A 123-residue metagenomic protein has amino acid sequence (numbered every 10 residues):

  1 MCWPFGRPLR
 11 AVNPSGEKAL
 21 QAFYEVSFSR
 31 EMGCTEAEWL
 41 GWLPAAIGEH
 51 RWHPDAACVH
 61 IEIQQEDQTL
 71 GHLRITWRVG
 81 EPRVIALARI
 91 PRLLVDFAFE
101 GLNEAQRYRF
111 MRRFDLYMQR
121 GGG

Functional and structural regions predicted by a protein language model:
C2-H50: Terminal, regulation- and interaction-focused segments at domain boundaries
R7-L9, G16, E66-Q68, R83-A86: Terminal leader/tail segments of proteins
V26, A57, G71-L73, P91-V95: A generic structural signal for short beta-strands and their flanking turns/coil linkers
E36, L40-R83: Ser/Thr-rich, low-complexity intrinsically disordered terminal regions
E36-G41, N103-R109: Short, conserved charged micro-motifs
I47-G48, D115-G122: A common structural junction motif
G80-L102: Intrinsically disordered, low-complexity regulatory segments enriched in Ser/Thr/Pro and charged residues
R109-D115: Short amphipathic alpha-helices in soluble, non-transmembrane regions that often serve as interface/regulatory elements
